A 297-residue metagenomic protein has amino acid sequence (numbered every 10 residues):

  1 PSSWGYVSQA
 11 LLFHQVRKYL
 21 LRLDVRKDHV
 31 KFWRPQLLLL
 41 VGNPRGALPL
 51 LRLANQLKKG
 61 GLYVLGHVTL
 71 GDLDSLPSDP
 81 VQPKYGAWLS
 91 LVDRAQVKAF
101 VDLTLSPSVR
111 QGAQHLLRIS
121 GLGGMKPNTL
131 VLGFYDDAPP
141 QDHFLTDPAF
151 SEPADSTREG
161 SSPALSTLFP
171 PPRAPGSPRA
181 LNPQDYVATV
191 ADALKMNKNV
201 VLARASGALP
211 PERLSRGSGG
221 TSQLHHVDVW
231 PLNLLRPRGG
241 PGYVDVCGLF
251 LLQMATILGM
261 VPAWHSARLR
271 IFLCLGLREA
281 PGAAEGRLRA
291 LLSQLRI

Functional and structural regions predicted by a protein language model:
P1-I297: Membrane-embedded alpha-helical bundles that form conduits across membranes
